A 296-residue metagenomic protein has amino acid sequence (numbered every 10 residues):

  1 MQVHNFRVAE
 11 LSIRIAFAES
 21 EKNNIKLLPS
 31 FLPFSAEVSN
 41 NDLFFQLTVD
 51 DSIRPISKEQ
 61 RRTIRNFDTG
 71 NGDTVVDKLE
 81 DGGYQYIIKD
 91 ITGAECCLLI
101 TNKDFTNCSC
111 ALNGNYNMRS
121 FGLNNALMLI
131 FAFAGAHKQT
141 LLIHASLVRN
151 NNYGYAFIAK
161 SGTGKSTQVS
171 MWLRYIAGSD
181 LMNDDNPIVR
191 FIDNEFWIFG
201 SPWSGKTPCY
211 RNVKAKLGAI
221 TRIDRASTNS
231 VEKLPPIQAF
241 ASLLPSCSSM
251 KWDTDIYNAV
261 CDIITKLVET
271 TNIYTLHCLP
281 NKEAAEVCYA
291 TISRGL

Functional and structural regions predicted by a protein language model:
M1-A156, S161, M171-D180, I188-L296: A noncatalytic interaction/capping subdomain that flanks phosphate/NTP-handling catalytic cores
T163-K165: Conserved glycine(s) of the Walker
Q168: Hydrophobic positions on the alpha1 helix immediately C-terminal to the Walker A/P-loop
